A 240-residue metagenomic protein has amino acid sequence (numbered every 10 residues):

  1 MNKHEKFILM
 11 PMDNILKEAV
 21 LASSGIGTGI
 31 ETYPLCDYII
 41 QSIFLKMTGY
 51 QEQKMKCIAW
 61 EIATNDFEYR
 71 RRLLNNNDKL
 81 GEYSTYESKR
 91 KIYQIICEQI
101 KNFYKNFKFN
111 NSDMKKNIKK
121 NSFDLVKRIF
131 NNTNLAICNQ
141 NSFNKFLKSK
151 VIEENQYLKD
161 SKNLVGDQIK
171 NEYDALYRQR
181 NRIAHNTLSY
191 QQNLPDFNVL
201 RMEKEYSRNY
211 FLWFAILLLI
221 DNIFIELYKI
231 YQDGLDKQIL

Functional and structural regions predicted by a protein language model:
M1-L45, G49, K54-D78, D196: Charged alpha-helical initiation segments
K3-L21, N134-L240: Polyanionic, low-complexity intrinsically disordered segments
C36, S42, N75, T85 (+5 more regions): Alpha-helical protein-protein interaction elements
M47, A59-K162: Helix-loop junctions and short alpha-helical segments
